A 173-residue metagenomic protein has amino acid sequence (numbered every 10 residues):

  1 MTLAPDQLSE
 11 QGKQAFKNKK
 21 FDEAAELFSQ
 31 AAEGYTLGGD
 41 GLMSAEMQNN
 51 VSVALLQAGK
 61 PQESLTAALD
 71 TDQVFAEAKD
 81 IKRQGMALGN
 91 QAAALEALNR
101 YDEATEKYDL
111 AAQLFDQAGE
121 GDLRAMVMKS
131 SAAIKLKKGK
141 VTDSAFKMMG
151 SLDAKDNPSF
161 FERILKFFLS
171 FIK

Functional and structural regions predicted by a protein language model:
M1-K173: Intrinsically disordered, low-complexity regions
